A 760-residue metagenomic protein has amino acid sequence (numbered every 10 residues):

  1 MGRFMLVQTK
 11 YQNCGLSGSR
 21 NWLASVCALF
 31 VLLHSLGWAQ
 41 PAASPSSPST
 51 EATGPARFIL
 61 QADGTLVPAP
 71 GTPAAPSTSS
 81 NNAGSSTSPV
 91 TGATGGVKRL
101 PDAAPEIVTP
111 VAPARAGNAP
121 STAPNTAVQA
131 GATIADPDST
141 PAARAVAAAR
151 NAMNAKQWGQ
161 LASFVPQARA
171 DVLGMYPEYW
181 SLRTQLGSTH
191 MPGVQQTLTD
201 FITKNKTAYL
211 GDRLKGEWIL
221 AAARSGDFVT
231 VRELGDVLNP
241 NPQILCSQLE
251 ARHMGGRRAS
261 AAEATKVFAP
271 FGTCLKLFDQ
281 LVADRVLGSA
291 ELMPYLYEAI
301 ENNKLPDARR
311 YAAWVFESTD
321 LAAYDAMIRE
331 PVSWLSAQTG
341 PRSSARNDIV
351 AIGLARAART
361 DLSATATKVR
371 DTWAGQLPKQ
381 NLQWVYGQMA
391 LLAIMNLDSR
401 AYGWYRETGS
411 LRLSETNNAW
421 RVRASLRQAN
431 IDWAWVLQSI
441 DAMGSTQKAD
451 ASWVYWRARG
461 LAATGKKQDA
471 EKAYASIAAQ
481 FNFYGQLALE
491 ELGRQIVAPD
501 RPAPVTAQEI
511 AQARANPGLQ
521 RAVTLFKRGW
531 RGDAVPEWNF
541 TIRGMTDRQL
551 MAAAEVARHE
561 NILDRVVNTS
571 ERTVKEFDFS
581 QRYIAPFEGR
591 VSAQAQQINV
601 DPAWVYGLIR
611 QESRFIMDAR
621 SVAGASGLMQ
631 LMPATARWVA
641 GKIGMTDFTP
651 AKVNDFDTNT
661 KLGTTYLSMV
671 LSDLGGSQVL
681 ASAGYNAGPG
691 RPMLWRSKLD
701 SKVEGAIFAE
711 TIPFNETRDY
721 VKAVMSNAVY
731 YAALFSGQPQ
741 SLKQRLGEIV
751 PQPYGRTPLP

Functional and structural regions predicted by a protein language model:
A24-S35: Bacterial N-terminal signal peptides
A39-A142, Y754-P760: Compositionally biased, proline/threonine/alanine/serine-rich low-complexity intrinsically disordered stretches
P137-A145, K156-Q157, A170-E178, P192-V194 (+20 more regions): Generic helix N-cap/helix-start motif at coil->alpha-helix transitions
A155, S188, A221, S225 (+7 more regions): Structural motif corresponding to the intra-repeat A-B loop/turn of tetratricopeptide repeats
Q160-F164, P192-T203, D227-L238, R258-P270 (+12 more regions): Alpha-helical repeat scaffolds
D171, V369, W373-G375, G403-S410 (+3 more regions): Catalytic glycan-binding domains that act on GlcNAc-containing polysaccharides
L182-G187, I202-T203, K215-L220, Y386-N396 (+1 more regions): Alpha-helical adaptor scaffolds
